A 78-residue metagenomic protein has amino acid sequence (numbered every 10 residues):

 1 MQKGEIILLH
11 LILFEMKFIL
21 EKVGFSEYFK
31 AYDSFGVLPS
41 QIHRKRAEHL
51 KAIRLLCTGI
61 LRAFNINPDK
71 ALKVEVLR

Functional and structural regions predicted by a protein language model:
M1-E27: N-terminal acidic leader/helix
F18-R46: Short linear, low-complexity motifs centered on an aromatic residue
F35-R78: Low-complexity intrinsically disordered segments
